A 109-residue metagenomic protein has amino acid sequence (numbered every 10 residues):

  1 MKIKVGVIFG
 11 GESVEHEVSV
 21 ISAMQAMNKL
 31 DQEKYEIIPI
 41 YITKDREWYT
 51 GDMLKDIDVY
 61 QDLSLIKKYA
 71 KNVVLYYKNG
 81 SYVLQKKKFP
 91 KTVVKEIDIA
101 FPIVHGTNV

Functional and structural regions predicted by a protein language model:
M1-V109: ATP-binding N-terminal substructure of ATP-dependent carboxylate-amine bond-forming enzymes
